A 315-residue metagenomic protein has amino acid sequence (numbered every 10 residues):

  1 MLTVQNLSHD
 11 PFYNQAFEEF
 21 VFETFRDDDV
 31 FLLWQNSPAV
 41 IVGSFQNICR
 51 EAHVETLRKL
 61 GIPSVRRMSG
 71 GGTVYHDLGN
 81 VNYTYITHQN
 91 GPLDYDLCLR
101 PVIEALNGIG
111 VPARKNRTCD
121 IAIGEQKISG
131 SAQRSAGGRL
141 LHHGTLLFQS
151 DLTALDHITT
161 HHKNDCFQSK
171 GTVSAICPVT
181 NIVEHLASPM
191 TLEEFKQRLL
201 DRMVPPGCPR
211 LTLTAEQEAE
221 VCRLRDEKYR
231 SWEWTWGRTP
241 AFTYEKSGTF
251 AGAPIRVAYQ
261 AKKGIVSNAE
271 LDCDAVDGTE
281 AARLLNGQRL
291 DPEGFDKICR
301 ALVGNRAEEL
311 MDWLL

Functional and structural regions predicted by a protein language model:
M1-L93: N-terminal lobe of the biotin/lipoate ligase/transferase fold
N36-V40, N116-E125: Short, glycine/charge-rich beta-strand/loop segments that flank catalytic centers and engage negatively charged groups
R67-N82, A122-I123, K127, A132-L141: FAD-binding core of FAD-dependent oxidoreductases, characterized by glycine-rich FAD pyrophosphate-binding loops
L78-C119: Contiguous, small/hydrophobic- and glycine-enriched helical/loop subdomains that border and often "cap" functional
T87-P92, V183-P189, C273-A275: A generic structural motif
R100, I109-V111, S129, G137-T239 (+1 more regions): Long, positively charged amphipathic alpha-helical accessory segments at protein N-termini or as interdomain linkers
E216-A219, R223-E270: Internal helical hairpin/lid segments
